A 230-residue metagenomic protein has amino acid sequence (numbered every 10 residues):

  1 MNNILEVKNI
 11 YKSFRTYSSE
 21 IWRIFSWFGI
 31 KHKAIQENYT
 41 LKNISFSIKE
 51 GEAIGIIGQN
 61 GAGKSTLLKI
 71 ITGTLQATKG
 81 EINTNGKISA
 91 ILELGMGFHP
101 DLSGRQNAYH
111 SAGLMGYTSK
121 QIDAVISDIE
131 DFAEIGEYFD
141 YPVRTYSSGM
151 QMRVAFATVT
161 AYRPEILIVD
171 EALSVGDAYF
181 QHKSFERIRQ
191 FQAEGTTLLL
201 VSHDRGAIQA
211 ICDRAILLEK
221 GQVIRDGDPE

Functional and structural regions predicted by a protein language model:
M1-K42, P229-E230: Pre-NBD coupling/linker segments of ABC/ABC-like ATPases
F25-G29, Y109, Q121-Y138, A155: Conserved ABC ATPase "signature" region
I57-Q59: The feature captures the beta-strand-to-loop junction immediately N-terminal to the Walker
D204-A210: Conserved H-loop
A210-L217: Conserved catalytic segment of ABC-fold P-loop ATPases
K220-G221: Conserved ABC ATPase "signature" C-loop
